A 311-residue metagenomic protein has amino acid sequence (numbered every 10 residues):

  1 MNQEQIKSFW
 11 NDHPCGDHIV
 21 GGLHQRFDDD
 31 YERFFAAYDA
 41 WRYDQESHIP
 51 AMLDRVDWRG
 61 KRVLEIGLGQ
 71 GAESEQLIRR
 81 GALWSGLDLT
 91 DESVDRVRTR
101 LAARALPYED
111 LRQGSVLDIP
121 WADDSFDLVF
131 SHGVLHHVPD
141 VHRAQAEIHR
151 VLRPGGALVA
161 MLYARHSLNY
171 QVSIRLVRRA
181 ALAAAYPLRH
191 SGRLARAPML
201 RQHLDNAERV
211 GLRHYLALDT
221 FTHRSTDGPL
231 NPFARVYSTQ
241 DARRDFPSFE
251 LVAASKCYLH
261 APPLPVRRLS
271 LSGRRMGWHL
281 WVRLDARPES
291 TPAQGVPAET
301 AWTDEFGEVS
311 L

Functional and structural regions predicted by a protein language model:
M1-F35: N-terminal, positively charged/glycine-rich alpha-helical extensions of SAM-dependent methyltransferases
D30-K61: Conserved alpha-helix/loop element of class I SAM-dependent methyltransferases that forms part of the SAM/SAH-binding
R62-L64, Q70-D118: Class I SAM-dependent methyltransferase SAM/SAH-binding core
L117-L128: A short acidic, Gly/Pro-enriched loop at the edge of an enzyme's catalytic core that lines a small-molecule cofactor
H142-P154: A short glycine-rich, Lys/Arg-flanked "PGG" loop and its adjoining helix->strand segment in the class I
A157-R209: Conserved class I S-adenosyl-L-methionine
P232-A254: Short alpha-helix
R267-L311: Core SAM-dependent methyltransferase catalytic element
